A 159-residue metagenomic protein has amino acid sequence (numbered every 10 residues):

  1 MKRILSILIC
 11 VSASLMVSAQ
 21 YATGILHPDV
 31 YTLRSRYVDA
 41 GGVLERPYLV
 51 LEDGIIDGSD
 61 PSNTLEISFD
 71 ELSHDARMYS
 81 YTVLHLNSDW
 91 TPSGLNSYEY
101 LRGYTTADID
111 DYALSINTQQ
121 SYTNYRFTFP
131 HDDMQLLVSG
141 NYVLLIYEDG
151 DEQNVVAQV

Functional and structural regions predicted by a protein language model:
M1-G24: Bacterial Sec-dependent N-terminal signal peptides
S18-G41: Sec-dependent signal peptide cleavage junction
Q20, V138-S139, E152-N154: Hydrophobic or amphipathic alpha-helical targeting/insertion segments
D29-R34, L44-V50, E152-V159: Short beta-strand elements
S35-H85, N124: Contiguous beta-strand segments within globular domains
D75-Y104: Extended low-complexity, serine/threonine- and proline-enriched intrinsically disordered segments
Y98-D108, Y112-T123: Extended, compositionally simple fibrous regions characteristic of intermediate-filament-like scaffolds
A113, Q119-D149: Ligand-binding face of N-terminal immunoglobulin V-set domains in extracellular IgSF glycoproteins
